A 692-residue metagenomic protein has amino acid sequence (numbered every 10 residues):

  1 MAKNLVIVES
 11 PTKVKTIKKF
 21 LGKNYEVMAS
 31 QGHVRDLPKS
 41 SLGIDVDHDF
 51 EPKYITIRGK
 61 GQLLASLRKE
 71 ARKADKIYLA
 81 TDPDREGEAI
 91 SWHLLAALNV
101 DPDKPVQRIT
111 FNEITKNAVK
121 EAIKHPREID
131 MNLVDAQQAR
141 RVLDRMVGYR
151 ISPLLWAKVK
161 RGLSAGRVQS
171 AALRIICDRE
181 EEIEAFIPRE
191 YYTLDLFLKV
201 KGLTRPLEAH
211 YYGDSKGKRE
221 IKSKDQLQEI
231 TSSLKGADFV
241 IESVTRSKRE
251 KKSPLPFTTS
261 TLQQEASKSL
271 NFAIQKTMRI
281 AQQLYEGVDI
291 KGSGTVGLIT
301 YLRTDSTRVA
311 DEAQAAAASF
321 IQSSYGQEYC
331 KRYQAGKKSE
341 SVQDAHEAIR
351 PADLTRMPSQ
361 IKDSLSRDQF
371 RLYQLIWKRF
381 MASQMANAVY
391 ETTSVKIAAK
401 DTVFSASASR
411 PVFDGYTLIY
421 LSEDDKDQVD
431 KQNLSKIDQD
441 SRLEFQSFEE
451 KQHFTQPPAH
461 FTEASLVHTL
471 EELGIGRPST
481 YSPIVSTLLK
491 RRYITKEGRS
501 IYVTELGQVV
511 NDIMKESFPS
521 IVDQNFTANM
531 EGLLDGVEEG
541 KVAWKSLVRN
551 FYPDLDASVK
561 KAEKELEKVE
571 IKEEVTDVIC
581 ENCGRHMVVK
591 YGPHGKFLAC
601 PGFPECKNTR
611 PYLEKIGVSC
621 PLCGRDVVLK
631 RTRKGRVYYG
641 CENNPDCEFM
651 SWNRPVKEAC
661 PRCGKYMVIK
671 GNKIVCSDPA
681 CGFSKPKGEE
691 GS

Functional and structural regions predicted by a protein language model:
M1-R141, G213, I221, Q228 (+3 more regions): Intrinsically disordered, low-complexity regulatory segments
A2-L5, T16, Y25, A97 (+6 more regions): Basic, low-complexity terminal or inter-domain segments flanking catalytic cores
T16-F20, S66, A89-A97, A118-A122 (+9 more regions): Alpha-helical scaffold elements adjacent to nucleotide-binding pockets in ATP/GTP-utilizing enzyme cores
D82-D84, K160-S164, R246-L255, S267-L270 (+1 more regions): Conserved short loop/turn motifs at secondary-structure junctions
I114-L196, S247: C-terminal or mid-to-C-terminal helical accessory/interaction module adjacent to the motor/catalytic core
A139-R150, V168, L196-L198, R249-T261 (+6 more regions): Core structural elements
G217-L255, S441: Metal- or metallocofactor-binding catalytic centers and their adjacent structured scaffolds across diverse enzyme
I241-V244, K252-A266, S293-L302, P457-T469: Short acidic, hydrophobic short linear motifs in intrinsically disordered regions
